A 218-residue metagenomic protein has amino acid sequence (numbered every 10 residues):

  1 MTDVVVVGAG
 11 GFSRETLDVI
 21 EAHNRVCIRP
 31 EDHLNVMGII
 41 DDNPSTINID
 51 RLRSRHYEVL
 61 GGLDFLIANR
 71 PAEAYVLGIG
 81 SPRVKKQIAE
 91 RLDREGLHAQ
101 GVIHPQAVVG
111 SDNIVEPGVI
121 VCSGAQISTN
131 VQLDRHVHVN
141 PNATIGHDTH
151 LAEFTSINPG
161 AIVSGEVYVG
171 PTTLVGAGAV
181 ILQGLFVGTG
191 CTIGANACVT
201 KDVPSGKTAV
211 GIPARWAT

Functional and structural regions predicted by a protein language model:
T2-E21: Glycine-rich adenosine-cofactor-binding loop
D3-V4, N35-M37, A72-Y75, T189: Short active-site oxyanion
V6-V7, I40, G78: Short hydrophobic segments within beta-strands
G11-F12, R83-V84, I114, C198: Short alpha-helical
L17-V19, R51-L52, Q87-R91, L133 (+1 more regions): Short amphipathic alpha-helical segments
H23-D50: NAD(P)-binding Rossmann-fold cofactor-contacting core
P44-V108: Phosphate-bearing ligand-interacting subdomains that bind or position ATP/ADP/UDP/GDP/NAD(P) or nucleotide-linked
G101-A217: Structural signal for interior beta-strand "rungs" in well-ordered beta-sheet cores of soluble enzyme domains
